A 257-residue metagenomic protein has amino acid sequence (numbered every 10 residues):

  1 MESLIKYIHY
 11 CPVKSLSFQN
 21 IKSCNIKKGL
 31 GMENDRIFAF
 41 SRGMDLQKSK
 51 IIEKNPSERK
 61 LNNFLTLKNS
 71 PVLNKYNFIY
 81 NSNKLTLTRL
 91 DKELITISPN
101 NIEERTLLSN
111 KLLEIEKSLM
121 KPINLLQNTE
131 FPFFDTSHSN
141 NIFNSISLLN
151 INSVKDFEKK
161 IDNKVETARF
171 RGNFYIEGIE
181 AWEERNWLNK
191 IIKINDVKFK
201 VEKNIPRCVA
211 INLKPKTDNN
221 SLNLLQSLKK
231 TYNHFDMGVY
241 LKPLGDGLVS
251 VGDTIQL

Functional and structural regions predicted by a protein language model:
M1-L257: Metal-cofactor-dependent catalytic cores
